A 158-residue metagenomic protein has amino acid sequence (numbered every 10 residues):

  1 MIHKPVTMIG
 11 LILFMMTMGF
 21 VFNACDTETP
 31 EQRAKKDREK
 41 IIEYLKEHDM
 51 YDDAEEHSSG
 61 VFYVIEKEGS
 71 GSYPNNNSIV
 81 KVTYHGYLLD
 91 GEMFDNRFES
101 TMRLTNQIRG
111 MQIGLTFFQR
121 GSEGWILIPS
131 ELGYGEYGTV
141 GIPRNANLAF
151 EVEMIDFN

Functional and structural regions predicted by a protein language model:
I2-I9, V21-N158: Cross-family detector of peptidyl-prolyl cis-trans isomerase
F14-F22: Hydrophobic h-region of N-terminal signal peptides that target proteins for export in Gram-negative bacteria
